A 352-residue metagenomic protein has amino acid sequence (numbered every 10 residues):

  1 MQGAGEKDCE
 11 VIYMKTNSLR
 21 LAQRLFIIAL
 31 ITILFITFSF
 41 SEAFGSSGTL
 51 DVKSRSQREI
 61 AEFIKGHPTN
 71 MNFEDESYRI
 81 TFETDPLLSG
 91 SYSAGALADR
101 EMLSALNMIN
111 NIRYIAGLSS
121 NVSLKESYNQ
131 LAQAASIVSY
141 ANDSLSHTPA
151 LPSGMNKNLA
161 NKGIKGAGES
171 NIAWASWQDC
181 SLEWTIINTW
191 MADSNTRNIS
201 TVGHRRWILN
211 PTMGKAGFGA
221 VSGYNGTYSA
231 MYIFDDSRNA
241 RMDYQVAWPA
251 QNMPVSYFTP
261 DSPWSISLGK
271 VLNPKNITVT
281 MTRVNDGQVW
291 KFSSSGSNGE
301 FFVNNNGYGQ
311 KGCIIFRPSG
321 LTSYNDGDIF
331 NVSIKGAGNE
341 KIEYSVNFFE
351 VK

Functional and structural regions predicted by a protein language model:
M1-G3, A43-S46: Intrinsically disordered, low-complexity segments enriched in small/polar residues
M1-Y13: Short, Lys/Arg-enriched N-terminal segments with co-localized hydrophobic residues within the first ~10-30 amino acids
K7, K15-T16, T37-S39: Intrinsically disordered, low-complexity segments
K7-E10, R20, S54: Intrinsic low-complexity/disordered segments
M14-R24: Positively charged n-region of N-terminal signal peptides that target proteins for export
Q23-E42: Sec-dependent N-terminal signal peptides of Gram-positive bacterial secreted proteins and lipoproteins
F44-K352: Functional surface patches built around histidine and acidic residues
